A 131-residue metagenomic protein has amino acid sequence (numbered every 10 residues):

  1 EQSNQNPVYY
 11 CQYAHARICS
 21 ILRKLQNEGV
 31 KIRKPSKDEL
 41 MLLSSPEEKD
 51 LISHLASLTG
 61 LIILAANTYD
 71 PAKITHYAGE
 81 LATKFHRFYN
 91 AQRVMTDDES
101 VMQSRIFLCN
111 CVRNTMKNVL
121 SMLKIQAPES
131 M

Functional and structural regions predicted by a protein language model:
E1-M131: Non-catalytic interaction-recognition regions
